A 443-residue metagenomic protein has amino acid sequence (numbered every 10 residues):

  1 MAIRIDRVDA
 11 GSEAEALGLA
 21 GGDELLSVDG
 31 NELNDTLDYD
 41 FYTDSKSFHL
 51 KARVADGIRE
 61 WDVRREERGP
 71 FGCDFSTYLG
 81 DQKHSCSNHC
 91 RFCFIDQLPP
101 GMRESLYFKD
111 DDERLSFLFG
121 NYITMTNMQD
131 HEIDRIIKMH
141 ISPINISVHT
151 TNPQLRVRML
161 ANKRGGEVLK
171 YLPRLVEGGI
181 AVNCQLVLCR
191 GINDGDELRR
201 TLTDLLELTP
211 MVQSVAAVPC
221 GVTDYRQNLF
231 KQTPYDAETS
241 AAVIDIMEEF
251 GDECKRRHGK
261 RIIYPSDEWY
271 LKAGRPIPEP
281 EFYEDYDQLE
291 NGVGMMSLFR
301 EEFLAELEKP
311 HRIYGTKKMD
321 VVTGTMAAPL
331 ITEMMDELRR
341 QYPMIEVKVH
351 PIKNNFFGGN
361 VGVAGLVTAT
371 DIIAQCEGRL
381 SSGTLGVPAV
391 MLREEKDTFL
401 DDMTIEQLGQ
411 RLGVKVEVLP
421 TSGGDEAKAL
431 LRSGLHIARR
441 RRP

Functional and structural regions predicted by a protein language model:
M1-D9: PDZ/PDZ-like groove recognition
R4, G274-P443: Radical SAM enzyme core and accessory elements
A14-N34: Conserved PDZ fold ligand-binding element
S27-K51: PDZ domains, with a preference for the canonical peptide-binding region formed by the helix
D56-I58, R65-M211, G221-F250: Conserved Radical SAM active-site core
P143-N145, A181-N183, S214-A216, I262-Y264 (+1 more regions): Structural preference for beta-strand elements that scaffold enzyme active sites
G191-I192, V212-E238, H258-E281, K353-G359 (+1 more regions): Flexible glycine/acidic-rich beta-alpha junction loops that bind and position SAM and/or redox cofactors in anaerobic
